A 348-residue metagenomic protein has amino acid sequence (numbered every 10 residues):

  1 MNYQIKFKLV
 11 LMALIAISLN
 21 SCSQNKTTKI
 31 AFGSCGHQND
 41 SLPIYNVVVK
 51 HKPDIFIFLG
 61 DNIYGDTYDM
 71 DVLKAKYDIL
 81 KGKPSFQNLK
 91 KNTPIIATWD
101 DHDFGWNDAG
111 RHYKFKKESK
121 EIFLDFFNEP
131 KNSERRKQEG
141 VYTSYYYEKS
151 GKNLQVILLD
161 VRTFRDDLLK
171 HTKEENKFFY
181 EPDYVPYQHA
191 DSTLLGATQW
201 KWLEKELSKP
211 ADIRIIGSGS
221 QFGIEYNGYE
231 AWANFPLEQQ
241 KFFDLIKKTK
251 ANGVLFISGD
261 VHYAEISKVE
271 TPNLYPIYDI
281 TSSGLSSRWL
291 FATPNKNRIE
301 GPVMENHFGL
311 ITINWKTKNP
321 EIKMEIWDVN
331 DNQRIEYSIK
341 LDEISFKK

Functional and structural regions predicted by a protein language model:
M1-V10: Bacterial N-terminal signal peptides that target proteins for export
V10-I17, P210: Low-complexity, intrinsically disordered/propeptide-like segments
L14-T27: Bacterial Sec-dependent signal peptides at the C-terminal "C-region" and cleavage site
N25-K348: Long, structured stretches of catalytic cores involved in phosphate-ester chemistry, encompassing
